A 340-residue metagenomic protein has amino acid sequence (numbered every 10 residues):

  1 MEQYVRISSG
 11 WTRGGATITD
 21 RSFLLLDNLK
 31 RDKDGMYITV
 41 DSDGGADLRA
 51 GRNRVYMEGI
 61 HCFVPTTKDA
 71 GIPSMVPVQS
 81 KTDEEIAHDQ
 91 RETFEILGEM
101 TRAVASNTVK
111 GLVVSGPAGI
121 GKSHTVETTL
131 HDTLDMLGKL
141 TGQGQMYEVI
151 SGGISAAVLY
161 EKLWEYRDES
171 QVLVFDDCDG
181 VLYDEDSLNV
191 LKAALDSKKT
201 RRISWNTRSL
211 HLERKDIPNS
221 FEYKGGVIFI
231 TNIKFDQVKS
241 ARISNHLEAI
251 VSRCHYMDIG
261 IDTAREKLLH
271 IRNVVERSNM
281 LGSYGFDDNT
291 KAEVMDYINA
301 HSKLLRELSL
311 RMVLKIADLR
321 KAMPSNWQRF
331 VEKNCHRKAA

Functional and structural regions predicted by a protein language model:
M1-V78: N-terminal accessory interaction module
P73-T108: N-terminal pre-Walker A segment at the start of P-loop NTPase domains
S106-V126: Walker A/P-loop nucleotide-binding motif
L134-Q171, D179-D184: AAA+/P-loop NTPase substrate/partner-engagement loops
G142-Q145, E169-Q171, S197-K198, Y223-G226 (+1 more regions): Short glycine-/polar-rich loops that comprise or flank the Walker A/P-loop and associated switch/sensor motifs
Y183-Y223, I230-N232: Conserved catalytic/switch belt of AAA+ P-loop NTPases
A241-D262: A short helix-turn-beta junction within AAA+ P-loop NTPase domains corresponding to the substrate/partner-engaging
K267-K338: Conserved AAA+ ATPase small/helical "lid" subdomain
